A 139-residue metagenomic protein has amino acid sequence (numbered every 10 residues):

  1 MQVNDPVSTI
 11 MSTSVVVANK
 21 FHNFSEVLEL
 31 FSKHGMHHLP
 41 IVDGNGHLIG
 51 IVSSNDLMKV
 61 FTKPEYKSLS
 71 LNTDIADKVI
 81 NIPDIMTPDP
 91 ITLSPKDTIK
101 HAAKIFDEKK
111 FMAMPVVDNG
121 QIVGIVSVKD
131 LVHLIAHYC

Functional and structural regions predicted by a protein language model:
M1-S14, S54-I91, T98-I99, A103-D107 (+1 more regions): Tandem CBS (Bateman) regulatory domains
S14-V17, H47, T92, Q121-I122: Short, flexible active-site loop motifs that bind/organize anionic cofactors or intermediates
A18-G35, V42, P83-M86, T92-K110 (+2 more regions): The conserved cystathionine-beta-synthase
S25, N45, I49, I75-A76 (+2 more regions): Residue-level signal for alpha-helical context at structural boundaries
F31, L39-D56, F106, M114-D130: A glycine-centered beta-loop-beta connector
